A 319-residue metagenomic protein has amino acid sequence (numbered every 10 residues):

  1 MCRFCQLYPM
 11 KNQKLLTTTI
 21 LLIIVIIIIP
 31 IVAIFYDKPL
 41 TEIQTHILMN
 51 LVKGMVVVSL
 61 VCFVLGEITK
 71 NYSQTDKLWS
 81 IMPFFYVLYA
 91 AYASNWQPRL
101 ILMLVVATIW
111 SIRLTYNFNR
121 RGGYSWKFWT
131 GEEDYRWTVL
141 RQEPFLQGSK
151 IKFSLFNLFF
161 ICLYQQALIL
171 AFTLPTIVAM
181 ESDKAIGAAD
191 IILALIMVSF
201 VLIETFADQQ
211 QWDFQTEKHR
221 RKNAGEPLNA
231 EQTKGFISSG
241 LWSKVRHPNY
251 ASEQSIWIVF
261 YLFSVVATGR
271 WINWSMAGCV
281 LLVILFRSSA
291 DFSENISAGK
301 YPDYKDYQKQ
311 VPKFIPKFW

Functional and structural regions predicted by a protein language model:
C2-C5: Cysteine-centered motifs
N12-I43, I47-S59, P83-S125, Y164-Q210 (+2 more regions): Hydrophobic transmembrane alpha-helices
G66-T75: Membrane-helix interface "capping/anchor" motifs
Q74-M82: Cytoplasmic-side transmembrane-helix entry/capping segments in multi-pass membrane proteins
S125-G131: A short alpha->loop->secondary-structure connector
E133-S154, P227-G235: Short membrane-interface loop/juxtamembrane segments of multi-pass integral membrane proteins
N157, I161-L163: Individual transmembrane alpha-helix segments
